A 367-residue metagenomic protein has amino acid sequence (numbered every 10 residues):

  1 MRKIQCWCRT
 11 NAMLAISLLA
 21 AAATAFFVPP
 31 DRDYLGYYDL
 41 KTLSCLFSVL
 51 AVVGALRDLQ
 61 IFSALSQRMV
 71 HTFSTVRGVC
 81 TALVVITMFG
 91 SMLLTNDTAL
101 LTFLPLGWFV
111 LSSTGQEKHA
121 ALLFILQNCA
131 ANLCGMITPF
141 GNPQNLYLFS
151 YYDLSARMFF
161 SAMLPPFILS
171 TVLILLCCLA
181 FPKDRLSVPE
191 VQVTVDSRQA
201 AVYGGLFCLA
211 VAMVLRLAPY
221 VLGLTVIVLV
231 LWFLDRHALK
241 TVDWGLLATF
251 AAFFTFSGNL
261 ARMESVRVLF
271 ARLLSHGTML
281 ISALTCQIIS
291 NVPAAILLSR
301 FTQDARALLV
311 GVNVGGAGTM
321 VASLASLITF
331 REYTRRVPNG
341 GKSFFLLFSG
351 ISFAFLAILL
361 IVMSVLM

Functional and structural regions predicted by a protein language model:
R2-D33, C45-Q60, L179-K183, L209-H237 (+3 more regions): Structural signal for alpha-helical transmembrane segments and their membrane-water exit/capping regions in multi-pass
K3-T10, R32-T42, L154-P166, Q192-S197 (+4 more regions): Interfacial loop-to-helix junctions that mark the boundaries of transmembrane helices in multi-pass membrane
Y37, L59, S63-R68, L206-Q303: Transmembrane helical segments that form the transport core of multi-pass membrane transport proteins
L40-T42, H71-V84, S113-F124, S197-A201 (+2 more regions): Membrane-interfacial loop-to-helix junctions in multi-pass transporters
Q67, A180-G204, R236-K240: Flexible interhelical linker loops that connect adjacent transmembrane helices in multi-pass membrane transporters
V84, F89-L133, I296-V310, R335-K342 (+1 more regions): Hydrophobic transmembrane alpha-helices that form the pore/transport pathway of multi-pass ion and small-solute
G115-K183, P189-Q192, T329-L359: Membrane-core helix-loop-helix motifs of multi-pass transport proteins
F160-T171, L280-M367: C-terminal transmembrane helix pair
